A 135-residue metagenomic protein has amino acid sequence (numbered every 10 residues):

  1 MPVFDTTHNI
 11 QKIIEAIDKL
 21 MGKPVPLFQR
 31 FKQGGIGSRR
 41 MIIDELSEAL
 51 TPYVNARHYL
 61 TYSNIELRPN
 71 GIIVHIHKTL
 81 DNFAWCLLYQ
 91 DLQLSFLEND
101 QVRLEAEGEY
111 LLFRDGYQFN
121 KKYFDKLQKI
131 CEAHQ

Functional and structural regions predicted by a protein language model:
M1-S47, V54-A56, C86, D91-Q135: Acidic, Ser/Thr- and proline-rich intrinsically disordered linker/docking segments of eukaryotic scaffolds
T6-T7, T51, T61, T79: Residue-identity detector for threonine
A56-N64, R68-S95: Phosphoinositide-binding peripheral membrane targeting modules
